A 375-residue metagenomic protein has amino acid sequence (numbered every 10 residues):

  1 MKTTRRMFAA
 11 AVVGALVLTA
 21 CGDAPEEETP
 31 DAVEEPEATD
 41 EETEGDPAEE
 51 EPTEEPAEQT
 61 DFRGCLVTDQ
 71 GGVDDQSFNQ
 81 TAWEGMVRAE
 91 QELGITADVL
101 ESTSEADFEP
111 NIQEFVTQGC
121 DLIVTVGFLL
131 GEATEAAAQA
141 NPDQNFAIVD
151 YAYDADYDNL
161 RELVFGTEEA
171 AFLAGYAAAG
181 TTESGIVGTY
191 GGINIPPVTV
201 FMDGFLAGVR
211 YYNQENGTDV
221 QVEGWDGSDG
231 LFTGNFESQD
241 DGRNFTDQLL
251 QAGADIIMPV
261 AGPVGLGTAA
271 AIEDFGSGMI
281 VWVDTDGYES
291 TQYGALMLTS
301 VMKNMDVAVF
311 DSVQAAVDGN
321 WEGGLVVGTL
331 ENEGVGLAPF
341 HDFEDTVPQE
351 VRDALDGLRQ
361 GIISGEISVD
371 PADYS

Functional and structural regions predicted by a protein language model:
M1-T19: Sec-dependent bacterial lipoprotein signal peptides
R6, A20-P47: Bacterial lipoprotein signal-peptidase II cleavage site
P56-E92, D98-F108, G127-L130, N194-T199: Extracytoplasmic "Venus flytrap"
M86, F172-V220, G224, G324-V347: An alpha-beta-alpha
Q139-V164, D286-L296: Flexible loop/hinge segments that line or gate small-molecule binding clefts
L163-I186, V301-D318: Hydrophobic alpha-helical segments within soluble ligand-binding/sensing domains
G204-G253: Extracellular/periplasmic Venus flytrap/periplasmic-binding protein
Q314-S375: Hinge/cleft segment of the Venus flytrap/periplasmic-binding protein
